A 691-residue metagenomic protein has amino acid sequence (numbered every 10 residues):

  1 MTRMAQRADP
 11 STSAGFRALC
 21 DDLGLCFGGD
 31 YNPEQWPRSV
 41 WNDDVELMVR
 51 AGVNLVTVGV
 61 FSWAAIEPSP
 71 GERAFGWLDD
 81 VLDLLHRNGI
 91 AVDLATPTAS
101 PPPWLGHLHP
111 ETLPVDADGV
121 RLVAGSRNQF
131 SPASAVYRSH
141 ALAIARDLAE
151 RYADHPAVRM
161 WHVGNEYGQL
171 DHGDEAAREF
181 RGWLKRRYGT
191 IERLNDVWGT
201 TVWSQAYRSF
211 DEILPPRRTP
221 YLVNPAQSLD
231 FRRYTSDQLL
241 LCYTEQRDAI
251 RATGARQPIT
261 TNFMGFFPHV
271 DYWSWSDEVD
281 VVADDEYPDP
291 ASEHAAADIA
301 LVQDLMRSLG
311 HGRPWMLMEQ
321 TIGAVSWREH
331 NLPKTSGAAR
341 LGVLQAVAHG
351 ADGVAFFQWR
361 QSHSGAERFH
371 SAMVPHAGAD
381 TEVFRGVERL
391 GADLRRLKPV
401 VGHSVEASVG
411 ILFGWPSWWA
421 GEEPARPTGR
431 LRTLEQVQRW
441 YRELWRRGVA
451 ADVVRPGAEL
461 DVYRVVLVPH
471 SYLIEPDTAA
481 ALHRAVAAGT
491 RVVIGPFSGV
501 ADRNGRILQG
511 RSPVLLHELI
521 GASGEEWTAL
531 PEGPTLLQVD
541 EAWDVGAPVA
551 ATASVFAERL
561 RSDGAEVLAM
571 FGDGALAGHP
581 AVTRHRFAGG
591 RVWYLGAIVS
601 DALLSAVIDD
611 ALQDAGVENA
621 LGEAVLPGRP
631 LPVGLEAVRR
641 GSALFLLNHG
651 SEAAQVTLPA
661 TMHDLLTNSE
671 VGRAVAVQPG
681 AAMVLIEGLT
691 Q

Functional and structural regions predicted by a protein language model:
M1-T57, P68, D83-R87, A91 (+1 more regions): N-terminal carbohydrate-binding accessory modules
L23-L25, G52-N54, H86-V92, D154-R159 (+7 more regions): Short, well-ordered coil/turn segments that N-cap beta-strands
C26-R38, G59-G76, V123-L142, G164-D171 (+6 more regions): The substrate-binding groove and active-site-proximal loops of carbohydrate-active enzymes, especially glycoside
G29, M48, V56, L85 (+9 more regions): Conserved, mostly hydrophobic/aromatic
Q35-R50, A141-D147, M264-W275, T335-V343: Short, acidic/polar
N42-R50, N54-R121, R146-A149, E245-T253 (+1 more regions): Aromatic-lined substrate-binding rim segments of carbohydrate-active enzymes
D118-V281, D285-L301: Polysaccharide-binding and catalytic clefts of secreted carbohydrate-active enzymes
F210-I213, G265, S276, Y287-Q691: Carbohydrate-binding surfaces of carbohydrate-active enzymes
